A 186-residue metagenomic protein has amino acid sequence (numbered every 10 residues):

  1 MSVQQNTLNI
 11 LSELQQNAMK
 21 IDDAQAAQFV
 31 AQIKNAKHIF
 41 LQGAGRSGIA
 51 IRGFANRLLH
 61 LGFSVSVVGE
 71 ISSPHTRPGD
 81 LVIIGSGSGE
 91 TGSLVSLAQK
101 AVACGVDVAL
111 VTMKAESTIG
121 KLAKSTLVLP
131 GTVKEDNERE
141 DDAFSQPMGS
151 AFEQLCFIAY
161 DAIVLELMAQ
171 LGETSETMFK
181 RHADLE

Functional and structural regions predicted by a protein language model:
M1-M19: Generic N-terminal amphipathic, Lys/Arg-enriched alpha-helix
N9, E13, Q28, I158 (+1 more regions): Alpha-helical scaffold segments in soluble metabolic enzymes
Q16-D23, F63, G131-T132, L165-E173: Generic secondary-structure signature for well-ordered alpha-helical cores
K20-N35: A short, well-structured juxtamembrane/interface segment
F40-I158: Glycine-rich phosphate-binding loops that contact phosphosugars or nucleotide phosphates
A162, M168-E186: A short, charged, Gly/Pro-tolerant segment at domain boundaries
